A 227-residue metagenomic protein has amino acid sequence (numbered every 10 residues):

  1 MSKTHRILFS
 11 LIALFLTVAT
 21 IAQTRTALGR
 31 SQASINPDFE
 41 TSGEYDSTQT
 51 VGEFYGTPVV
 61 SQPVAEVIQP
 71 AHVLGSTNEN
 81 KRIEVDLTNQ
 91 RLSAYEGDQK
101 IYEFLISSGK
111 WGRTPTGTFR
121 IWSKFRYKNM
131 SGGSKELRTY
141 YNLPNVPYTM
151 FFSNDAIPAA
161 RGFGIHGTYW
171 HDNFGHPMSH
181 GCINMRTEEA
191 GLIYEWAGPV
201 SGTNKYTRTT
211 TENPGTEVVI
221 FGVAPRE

Functional and structural regions predicted by a protein language model:
S2-P37, F125-K128, G132-E227: Exported/periplasmic cell-wall-interacting domains
L28-S76: N-terminal, intrinsically disordered, polar/charged segments of Gram-positive cell-envelope systems that serve as
G56-N173, E227: Gly/Pro-biased beta-strand-loop elements
